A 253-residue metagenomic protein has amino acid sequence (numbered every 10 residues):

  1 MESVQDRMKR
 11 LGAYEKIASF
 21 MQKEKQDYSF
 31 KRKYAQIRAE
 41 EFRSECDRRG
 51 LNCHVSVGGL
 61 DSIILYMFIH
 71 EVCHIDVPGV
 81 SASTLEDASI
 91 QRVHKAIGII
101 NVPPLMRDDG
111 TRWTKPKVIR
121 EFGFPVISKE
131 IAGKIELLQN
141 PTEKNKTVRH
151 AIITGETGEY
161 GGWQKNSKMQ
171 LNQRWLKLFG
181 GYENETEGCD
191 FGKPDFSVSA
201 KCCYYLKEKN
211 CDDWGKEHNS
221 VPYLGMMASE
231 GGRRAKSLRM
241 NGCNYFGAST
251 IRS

Functional and structural regions predicted by a protein language model:
E2-S253: ATP-dependent adenylation/nucleotidyltransferase module used to activate substrates
